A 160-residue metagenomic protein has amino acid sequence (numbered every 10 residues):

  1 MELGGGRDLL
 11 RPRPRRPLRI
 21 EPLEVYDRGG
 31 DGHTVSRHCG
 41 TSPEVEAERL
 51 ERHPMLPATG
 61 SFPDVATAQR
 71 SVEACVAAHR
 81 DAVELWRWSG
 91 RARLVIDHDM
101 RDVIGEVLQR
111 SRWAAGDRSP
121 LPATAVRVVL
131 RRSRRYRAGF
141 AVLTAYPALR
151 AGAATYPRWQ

Functional and structural regions predicted by a protein language model:
M1-T41, V45: Low-complexity, glycine/serine/proline-rich disordered segments that function as export/translocation leaders
G32, C39-Q160: Functional cores of ribonucleases/endoribonucleases
